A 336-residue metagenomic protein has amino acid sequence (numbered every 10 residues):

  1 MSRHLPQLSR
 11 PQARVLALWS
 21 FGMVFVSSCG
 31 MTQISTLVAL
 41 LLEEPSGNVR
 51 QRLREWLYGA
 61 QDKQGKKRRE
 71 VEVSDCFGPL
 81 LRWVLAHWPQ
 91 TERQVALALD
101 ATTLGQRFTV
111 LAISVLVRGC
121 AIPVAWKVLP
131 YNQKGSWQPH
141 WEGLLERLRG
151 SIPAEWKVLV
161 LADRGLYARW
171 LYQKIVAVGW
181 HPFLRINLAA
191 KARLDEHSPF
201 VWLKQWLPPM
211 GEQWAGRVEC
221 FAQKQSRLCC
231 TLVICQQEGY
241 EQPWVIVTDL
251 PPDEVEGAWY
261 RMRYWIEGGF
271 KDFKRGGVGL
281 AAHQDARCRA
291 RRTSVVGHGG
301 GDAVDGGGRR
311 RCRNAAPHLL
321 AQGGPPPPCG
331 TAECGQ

Functional and structural regions predicted by a protein language model:
M1-S28, L37, T91-V95, Q106 (+1 more regions): Single, function-defining residue in the core of a domain
H4-L18, G22, V26-Q90, R147: Electropositive nucleic-acid engagement tracts
S35-V38, V49, L57, D100-T103 (+2 more regions): Short glycine-rich, polar/acidic loop-and-turn segments at beta strand-coil junctions
R52-E55, D75-G78, L99-T103, L161-L166: Short, glycine/charge-rich beta-strand/loop segments that flank catalytic centers and engage negatively charged groups
K66-I122: Structured nucleic-acid-interacting core domains from mobile-element enzymes and related host factors, especially RNase
